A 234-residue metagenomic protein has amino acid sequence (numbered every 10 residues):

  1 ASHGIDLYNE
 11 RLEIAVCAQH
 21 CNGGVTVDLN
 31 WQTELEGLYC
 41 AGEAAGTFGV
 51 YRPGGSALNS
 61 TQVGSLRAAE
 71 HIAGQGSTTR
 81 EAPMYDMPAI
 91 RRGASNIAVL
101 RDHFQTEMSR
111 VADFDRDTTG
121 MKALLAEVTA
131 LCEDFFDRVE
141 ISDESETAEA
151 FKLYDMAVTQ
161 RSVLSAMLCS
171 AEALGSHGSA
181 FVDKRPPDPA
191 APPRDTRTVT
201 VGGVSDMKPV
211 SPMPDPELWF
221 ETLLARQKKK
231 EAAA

Functional and structural regions predicted by a protein language model:
A1-N22, L35: C-terminal catalytic lobe of FAD-dependent flavoproteins
H20, T26-Y39, A44-A234: Glycine- and aromatic-enriched mobile tails/lids
